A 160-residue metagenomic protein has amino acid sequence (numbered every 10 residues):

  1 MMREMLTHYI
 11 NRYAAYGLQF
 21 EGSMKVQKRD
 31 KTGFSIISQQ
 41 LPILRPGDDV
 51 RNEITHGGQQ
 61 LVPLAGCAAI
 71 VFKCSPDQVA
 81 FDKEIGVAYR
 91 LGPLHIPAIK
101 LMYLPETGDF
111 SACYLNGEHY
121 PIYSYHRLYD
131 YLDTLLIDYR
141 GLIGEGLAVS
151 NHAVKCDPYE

Functional and structural regions predicted by a protein language model:
M1-E160: Structural boundary micro-motifs
